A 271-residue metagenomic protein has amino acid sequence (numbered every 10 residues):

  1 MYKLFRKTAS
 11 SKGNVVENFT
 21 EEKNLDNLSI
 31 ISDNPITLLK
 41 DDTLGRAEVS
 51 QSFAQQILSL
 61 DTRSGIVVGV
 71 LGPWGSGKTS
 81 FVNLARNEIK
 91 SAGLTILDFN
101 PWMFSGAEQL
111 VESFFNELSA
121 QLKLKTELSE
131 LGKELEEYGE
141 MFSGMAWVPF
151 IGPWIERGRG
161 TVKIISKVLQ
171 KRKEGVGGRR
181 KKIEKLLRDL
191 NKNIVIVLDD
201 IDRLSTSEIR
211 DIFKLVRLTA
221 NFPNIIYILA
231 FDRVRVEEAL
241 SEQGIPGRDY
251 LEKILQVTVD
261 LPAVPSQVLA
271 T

Functional and structural regions predicted by a protein language model:
M1-F104, E112, T219: Walker A/P-loop-proximal flanking segment of P-loop NTPase domains
V67-G75, L97-P101, I196-R203, I228-F231 (+1 more regions): Extended hydrophobic secondary-structure segments that form protein cores and membrane-embedded regions
W74-G75, M103-A107, D232-E237, A263-V268: Conserved nucleotide-binding/hydrolysis micro-motifs of P-loop NTPases
V82-D189: P-loop NTPase nucleotide-binding core
A92-I96, K192-N193, F222-I226, Y250-V257: Short glycine-/polar-rich loops that comprise or flank the Walker A/P-loop and associated switch/sensor motifs
L118, Q243, T271: Conserved AAA+ ATPase "sensor/coupling" helix adjacent to the nucleotide-binding pocket
G175-D232, E238, E242-I245: Conserved Walker B catalytic segment
L255-T271: Conserved small helical "lid"/interfacial subdomain of P-loop NTPases
